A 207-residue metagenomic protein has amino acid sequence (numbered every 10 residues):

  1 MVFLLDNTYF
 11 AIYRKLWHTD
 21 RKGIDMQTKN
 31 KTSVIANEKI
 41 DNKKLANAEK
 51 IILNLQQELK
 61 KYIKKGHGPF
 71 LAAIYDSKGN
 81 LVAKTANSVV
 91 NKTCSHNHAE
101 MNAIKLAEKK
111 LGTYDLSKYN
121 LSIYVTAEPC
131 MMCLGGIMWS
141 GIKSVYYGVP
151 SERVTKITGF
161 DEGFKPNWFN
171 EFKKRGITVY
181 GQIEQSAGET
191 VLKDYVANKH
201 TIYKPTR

Functional and structural regions predicted by a protein language model:
Y9, G23-I63, P129, G136-R207: Zinc-dependent deaminase
F70-Y75: Short beta-strand scaffold segments in enzyme catalytic cores
S77-V82: Short, glycine-anchored, charge-dense loop/turn motifs used at functional sites
A83-V89: Short beta->alpha transition motifs characteristic of CBS
V90-N102: A short, polar/charged loop-to-alpha-helix boundary motif
S117-A127: Immediate flanking context of iron-sulfur cluster ligation sites
